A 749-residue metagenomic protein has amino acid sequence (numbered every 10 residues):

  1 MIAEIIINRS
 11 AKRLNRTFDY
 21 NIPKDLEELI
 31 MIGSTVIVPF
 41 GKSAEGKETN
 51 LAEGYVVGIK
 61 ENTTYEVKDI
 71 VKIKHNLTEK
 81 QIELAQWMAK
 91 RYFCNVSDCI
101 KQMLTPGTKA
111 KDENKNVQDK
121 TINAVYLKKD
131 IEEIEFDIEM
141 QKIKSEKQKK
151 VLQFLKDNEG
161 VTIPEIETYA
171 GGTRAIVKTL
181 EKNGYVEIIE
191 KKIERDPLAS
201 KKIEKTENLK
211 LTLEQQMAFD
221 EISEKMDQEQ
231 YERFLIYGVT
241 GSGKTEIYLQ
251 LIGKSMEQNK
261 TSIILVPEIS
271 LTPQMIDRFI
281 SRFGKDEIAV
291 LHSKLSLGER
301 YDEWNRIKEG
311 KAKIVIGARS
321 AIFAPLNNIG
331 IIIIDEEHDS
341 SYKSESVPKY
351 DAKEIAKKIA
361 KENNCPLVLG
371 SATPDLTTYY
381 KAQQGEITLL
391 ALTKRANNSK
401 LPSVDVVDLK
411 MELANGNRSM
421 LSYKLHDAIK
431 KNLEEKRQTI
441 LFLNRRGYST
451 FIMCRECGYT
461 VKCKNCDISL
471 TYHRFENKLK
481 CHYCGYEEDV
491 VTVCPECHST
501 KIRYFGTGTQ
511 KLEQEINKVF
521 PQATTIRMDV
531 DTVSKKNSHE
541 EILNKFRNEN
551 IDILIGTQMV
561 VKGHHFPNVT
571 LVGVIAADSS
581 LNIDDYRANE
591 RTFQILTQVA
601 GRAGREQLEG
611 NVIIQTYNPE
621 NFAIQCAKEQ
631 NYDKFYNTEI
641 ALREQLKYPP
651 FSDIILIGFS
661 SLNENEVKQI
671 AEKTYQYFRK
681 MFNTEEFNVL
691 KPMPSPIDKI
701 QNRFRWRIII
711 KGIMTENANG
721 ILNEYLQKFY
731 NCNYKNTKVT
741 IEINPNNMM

Functional and structural regions predicted by a protein language model:
M1-S371, Q383-S399, A718-N723, Q727-M749: Accessory, non-ATPase domains that flank or precede helicase/AAA+ motor cores in DNA-metabolism machines
N15, T49, E609, S652-I654 (+2 more regions): A general secondary-structure signal for short beta-strands and their flanking turns/coil in non-transmembrane regions
K60-L77, L690, S695, I700-I713: Solvent-exposed, membrane-proximal periplasmic/extracellular interface segments of envelope transport and secretion
C94-D98, K109, G160-V161, Q438 (+6 more regions): Intrinsically disordered or highly flexible coil/loop and linker segments, enriched in small and charged/polar residues
T206-T212, Q216, E229-K668, K680 (+4 more regions): Inter-lobe coupling/hinge segments of SF2-like helicase ATPases
Y632-D633, K668-L690: Short amphipathic alpha-helix segments
M681-S695, K735-N744: Short beta-strand elements
